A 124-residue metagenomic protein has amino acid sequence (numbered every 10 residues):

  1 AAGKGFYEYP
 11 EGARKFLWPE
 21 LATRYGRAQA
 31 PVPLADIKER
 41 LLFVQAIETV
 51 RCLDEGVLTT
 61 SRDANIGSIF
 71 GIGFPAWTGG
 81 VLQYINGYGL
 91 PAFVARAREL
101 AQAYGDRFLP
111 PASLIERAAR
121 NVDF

Functional and structural regions predicted by a protein language model:
A1-F124: N-terminal glycine-rich phosphate-binding loop for ADP-containing cofactors
